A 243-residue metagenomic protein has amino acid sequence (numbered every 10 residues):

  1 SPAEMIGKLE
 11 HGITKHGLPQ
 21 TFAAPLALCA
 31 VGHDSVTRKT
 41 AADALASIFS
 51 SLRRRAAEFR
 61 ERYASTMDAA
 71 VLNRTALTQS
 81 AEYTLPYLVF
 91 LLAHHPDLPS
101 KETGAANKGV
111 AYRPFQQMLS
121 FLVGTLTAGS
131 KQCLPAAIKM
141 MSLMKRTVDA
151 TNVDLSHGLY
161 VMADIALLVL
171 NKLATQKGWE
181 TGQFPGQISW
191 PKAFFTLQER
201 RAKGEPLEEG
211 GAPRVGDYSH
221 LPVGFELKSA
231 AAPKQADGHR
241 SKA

Functional and structural regions predicted by a protein language model:
S1-A3, T14-L18, L28-T40: Short coil/turn segments at helix-helix junctions and helix-capping linkers within large alpha-helical proteins
S1-L9, K242: Short intrinsically disordered, low-complexity coil segments enriched in acidic
G7-H11, A24, L28, D43-S47 (+1 more regions): Residue-level signature of alpha-solenoid helical repeat scaffolds
I13-Q20, D34, F49-A56: Eukaryotic basic, amphipathic alpha-helical target segments in cytosolic regions
T21-L28, Y87, F121: Alpha-helical solenoid scaffolds in eukaryotic proteins
A42-A243: Long internal repeat-built scaffold domains in very large eukaryotic proteins
